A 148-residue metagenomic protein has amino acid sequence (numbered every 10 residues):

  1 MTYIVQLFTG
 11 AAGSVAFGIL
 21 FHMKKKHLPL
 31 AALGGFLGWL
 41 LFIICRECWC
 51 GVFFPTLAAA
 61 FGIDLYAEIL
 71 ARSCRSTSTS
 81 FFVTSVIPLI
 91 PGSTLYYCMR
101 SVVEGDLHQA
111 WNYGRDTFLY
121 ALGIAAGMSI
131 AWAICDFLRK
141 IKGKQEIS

Functional and structural regions predicted by a protein language model:
M1-L65, I69-L70, S78, Y97-S148: Alpha-helical transmembrane segments and their membrane-interface boundaries that form or gate the permeation pathway
T77-I87: The feature identifies polytopic integral membrane transport proteins across all domains of life
P88-T94: Proline-centric
